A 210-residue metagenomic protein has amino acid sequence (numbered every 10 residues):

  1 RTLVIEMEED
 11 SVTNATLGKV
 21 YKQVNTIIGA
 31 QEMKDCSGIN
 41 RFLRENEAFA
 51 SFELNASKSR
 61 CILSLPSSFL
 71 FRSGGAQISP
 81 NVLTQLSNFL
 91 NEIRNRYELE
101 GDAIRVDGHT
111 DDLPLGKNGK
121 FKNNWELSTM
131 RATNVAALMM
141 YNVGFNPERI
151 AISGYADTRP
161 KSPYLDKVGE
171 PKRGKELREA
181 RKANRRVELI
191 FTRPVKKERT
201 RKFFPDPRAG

Functional and structural regions predicted by a protein language model:
R1-G74, T84, N88-N91, R193-G210: Juxtamembrane linker/hinge segments adjacent to a transmembrane helix in small membrane proteins
E45, N95-L99, Y141: Secondary-structure boundary motif
E47-F49, A56-R60, S64-P66, L99-G101 (+2 more regions): Extracytoplasmic
F52, I104, I150-I152: Generic beta-strand hydrophobic packing signal
L54-L70, Y97-F121: Short, charged, surface-exposed interaction patches
L70-N88, E92, H109-P207: Periplasmic OmpA-like peptidoglycan-binding domain that tethers envelope proteins to the cell wall
